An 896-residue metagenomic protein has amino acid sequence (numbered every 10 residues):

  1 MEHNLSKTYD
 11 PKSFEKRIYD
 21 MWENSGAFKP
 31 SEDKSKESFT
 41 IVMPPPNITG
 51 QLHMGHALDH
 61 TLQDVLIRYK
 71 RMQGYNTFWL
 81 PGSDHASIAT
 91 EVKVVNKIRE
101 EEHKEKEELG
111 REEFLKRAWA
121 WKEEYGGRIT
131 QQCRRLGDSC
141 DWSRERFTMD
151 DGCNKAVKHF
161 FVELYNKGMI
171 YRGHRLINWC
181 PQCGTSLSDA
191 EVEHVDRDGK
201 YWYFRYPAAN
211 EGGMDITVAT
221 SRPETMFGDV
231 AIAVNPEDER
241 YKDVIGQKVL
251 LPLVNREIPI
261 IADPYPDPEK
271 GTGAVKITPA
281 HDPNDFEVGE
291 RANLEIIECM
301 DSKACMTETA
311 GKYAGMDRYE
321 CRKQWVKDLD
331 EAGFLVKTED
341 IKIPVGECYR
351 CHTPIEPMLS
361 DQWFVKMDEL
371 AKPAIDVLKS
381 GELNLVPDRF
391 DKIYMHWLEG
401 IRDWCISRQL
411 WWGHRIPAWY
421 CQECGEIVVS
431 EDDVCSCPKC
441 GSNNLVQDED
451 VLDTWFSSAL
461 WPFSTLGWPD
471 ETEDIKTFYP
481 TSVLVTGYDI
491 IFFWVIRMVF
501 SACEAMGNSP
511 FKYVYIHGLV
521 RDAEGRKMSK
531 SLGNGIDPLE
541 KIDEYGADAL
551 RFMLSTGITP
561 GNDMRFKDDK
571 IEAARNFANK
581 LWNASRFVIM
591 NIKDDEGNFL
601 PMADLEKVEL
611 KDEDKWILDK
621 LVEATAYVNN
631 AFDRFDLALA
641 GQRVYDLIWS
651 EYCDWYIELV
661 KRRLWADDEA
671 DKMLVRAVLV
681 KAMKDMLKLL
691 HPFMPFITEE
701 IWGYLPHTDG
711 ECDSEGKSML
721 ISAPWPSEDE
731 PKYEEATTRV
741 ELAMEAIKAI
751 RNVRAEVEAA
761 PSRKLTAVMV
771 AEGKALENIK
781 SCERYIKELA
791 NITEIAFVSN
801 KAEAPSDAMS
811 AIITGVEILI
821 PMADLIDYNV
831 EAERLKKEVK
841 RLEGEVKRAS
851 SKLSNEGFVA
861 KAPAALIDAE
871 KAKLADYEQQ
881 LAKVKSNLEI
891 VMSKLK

Functional and structural regions predicted by a protein language model:
M1-D10, I375-D388, M602: Short, contiguous pre-domain boundary segments
M1-E237, I261, T278-R291, E295-A310 (+9 more regions): N-terminal, positively charged nucleic-acid-binding surface of large information/translation enzymes
S35-M43, V65, I98-E105, T130-G137 (+10 more regions): Active-site-adjacent bridging/hinge elements
S38-P44, K276-I277, S482-V483, S762-L776: Short hydrophobic beta-strand segments
G55-I67, G74, S83-D84, C153-A156 (+9 more regions): Structured ligand/cofactor/substrate-binding pocket environments in proteins
C183, V254, C351, Q422-C424 (+1 more regions): Short Cys/His-rich metal-coordination motifs, predominantly Zn2+-binding knuckles/fingers
W202-A209, Q247-P252, G346-C348, W419 (+1 more regions): Short acidic-hydrophobic surface loop/beta-edge motif
Y203, H396-F456, L460, E504-A547 (+2 more regions): Feature 926 captures the class I aminoacyl-tRNA synthetase adenylation module centered on the KMSKS loop
